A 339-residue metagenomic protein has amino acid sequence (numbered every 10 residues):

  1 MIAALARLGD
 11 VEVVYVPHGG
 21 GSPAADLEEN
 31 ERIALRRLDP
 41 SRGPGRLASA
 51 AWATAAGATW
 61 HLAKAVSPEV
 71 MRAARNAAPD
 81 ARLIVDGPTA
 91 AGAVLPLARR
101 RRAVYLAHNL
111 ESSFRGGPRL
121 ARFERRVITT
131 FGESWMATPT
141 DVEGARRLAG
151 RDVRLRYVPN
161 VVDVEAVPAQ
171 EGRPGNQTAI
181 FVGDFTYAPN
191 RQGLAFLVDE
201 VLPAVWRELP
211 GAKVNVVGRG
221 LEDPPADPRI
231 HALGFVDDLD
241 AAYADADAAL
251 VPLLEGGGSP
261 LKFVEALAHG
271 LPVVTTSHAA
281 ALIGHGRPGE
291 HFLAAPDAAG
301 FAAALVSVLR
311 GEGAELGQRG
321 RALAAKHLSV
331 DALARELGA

Functional and structural regions predicted by a protein language model:
M1-I33, D80: N-terminal subdomain of nucleotide-sugar transferases
A3, Y157, V162-V167, E171-P228 (+2 more regions): Conserved catalytic-core segment of nucleotide-activated headgroup transferases in glycan assembly
M71-R75, E111, G117-S134: Membrane-proximal helix-turn-helix segments that form the acceptor-binding/catalytic region of lipid-linked
G92-V94, R125-R154: A short, active-site helix/loop in glycosyltransferases that binds the activated sugar's phosphate group
A244-G258, L271-P272: Acidic donor-binding loop of glycosyltransferase active sites
K262-E265, P272-T276: Short hydrophobic beta-strand element within catalytic cores of glycosyltransferases and related nucleotide-activated
E290-A299, S307-G311: Conserved acidic donor-binding segment of nucleotide-sugar-dependent glycosyltransferases
A314-G338: A charged, aromatic-enriched C-terminal amphipathic alpha-helix characteristic of glycosyltransferases across folds
